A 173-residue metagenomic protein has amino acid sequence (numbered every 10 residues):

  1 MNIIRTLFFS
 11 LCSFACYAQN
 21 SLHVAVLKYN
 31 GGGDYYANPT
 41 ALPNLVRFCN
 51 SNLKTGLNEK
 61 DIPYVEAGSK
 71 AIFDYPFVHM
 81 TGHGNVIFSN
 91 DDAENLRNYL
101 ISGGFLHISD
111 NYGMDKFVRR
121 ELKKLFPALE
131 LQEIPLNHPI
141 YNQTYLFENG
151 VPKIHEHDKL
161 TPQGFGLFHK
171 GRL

Functional and structural regions predicted by a protein language model:
N2-F9: Sec-dependent signal peptide recognition, specifically the positively charged N-region followed immediately by
S10-A18: Hydrophobic h-region of N-terminal signal peptides that target proteins for export in Gram-negative bacteria
A18-F77, T81-G84, G164: Aromatic-Pro/Gly-enriched surface loop or interdomain linker that acts as a lid/target-recognition segment
N20-L22, F73-V78, I101-F105, L129 (+1 more regions): Loop/turn elements at helix/coil->beta-strand transitions in domains of secreted/extracellular proteins
H23, K28-G32, T40-A41, D115-L173: An acidic, glycine-rich "communication" segment
V24, F77-K116: Short alpha-beta junction capping motif
T40-N44, F48, D91, N95 (+1 more regions): Extracytoplasmic/secreted proteins, especially bacterial periplasmic and envelope-associated proteins
L45-G56, T81, N98-S102, E121-L129: Structured segments of extracytoplasmic/periplasmic soluble domains in secreted or envelope-associated proteins
